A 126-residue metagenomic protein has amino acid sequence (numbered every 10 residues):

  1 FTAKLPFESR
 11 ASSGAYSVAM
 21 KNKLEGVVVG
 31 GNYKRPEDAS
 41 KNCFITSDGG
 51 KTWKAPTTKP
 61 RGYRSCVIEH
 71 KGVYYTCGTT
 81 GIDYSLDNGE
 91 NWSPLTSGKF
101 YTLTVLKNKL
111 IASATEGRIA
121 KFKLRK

Functional and structural regions predicted by a protein language model:
F1-K126: Residue-level hotspots at or immediately adjacent to binding/recognition sites across diverse folds
